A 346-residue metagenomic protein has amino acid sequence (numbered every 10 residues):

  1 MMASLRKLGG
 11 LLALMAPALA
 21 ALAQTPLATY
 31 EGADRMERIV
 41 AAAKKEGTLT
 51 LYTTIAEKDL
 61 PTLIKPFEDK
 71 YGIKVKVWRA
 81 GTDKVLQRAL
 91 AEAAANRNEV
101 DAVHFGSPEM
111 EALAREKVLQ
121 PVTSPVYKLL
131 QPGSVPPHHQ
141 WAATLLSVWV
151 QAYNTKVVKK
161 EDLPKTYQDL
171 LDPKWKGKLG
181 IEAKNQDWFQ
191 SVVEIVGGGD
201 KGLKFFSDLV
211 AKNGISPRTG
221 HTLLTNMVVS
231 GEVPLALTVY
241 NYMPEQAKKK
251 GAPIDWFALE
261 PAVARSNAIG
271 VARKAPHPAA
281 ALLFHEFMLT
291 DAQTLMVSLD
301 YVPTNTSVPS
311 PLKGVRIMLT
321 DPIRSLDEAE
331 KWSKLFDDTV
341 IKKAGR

Functional and structural regions predicted by a protein language model:
M1-A13: Bacterial N-terminal signal peptides that target proteins for export
A23-T50, E68-D69, L171-G177: Immediate post-signal peptide segment of exported/extracytoplasmic ligand-binding proteins
T50-K65, K76-A93, R97-E232: Extracytoplasmic ligand-binding site segments that recognize negatively charged/polar headgroups
P108-A112, P234-P253: A ligand-binding cleft/hinge motif common to bilobed small-molecule-binding domains
L119-K128, H139-A143, L235, K248 (+3 more regions): Short beta-strand->loop
V150-V157, V193-I195, R265-A280, M296: A bilobed periplasmic-binding-protein/Venus flytrap-type ligand-binding module shared by bacterial periplasmic
W175-N185, F287-V308: Periplasmic-binding protein-like
S310-R346: Extracellular/periplasmic bilobal clamshell ligand-binding domains
